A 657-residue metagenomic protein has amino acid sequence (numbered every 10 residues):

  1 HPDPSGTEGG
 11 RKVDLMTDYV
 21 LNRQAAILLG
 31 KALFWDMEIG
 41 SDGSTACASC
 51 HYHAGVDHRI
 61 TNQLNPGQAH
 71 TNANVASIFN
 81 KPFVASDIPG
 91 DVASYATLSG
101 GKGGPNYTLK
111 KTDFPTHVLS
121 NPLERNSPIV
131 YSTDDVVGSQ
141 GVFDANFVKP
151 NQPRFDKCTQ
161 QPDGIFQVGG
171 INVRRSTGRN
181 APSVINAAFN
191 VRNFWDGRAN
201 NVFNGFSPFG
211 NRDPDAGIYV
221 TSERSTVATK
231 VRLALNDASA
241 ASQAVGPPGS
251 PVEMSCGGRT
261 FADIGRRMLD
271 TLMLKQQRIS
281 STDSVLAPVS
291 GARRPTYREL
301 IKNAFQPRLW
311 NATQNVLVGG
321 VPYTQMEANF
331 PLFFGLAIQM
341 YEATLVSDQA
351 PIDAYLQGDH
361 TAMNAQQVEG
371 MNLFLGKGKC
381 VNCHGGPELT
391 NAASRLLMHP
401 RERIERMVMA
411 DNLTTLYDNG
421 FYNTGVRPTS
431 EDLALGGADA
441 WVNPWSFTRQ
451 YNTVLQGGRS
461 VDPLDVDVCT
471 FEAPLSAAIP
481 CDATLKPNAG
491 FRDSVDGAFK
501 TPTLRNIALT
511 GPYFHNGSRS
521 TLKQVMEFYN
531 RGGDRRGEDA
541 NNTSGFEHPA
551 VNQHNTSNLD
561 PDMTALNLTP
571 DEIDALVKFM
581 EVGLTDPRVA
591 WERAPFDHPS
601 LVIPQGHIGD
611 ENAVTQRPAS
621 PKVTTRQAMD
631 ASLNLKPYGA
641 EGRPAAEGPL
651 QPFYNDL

Functional and structural regions predicted by a protein language model:
H1-L657: Periplasmic c-type cytochrome electron-transfer domains
